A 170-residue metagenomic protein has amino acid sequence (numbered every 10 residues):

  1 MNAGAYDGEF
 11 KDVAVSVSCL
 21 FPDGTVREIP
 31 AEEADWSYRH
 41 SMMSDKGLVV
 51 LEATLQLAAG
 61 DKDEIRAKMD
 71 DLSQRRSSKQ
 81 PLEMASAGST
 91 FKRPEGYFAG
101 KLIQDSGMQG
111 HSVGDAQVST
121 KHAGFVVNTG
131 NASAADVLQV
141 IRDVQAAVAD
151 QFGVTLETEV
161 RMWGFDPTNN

Functional and structural regions predicted by a protein language model:
M1-V15, S86: A gly/ser-rich beta-alpha-beta helix-loop segment of oxidoreductase catalytic cores
L20-Q139, A146-A147, Q151, T155-N170: Phosphate/pyrophosphate- and phosphate-bearing ligand-binding catalytic cores of soluble enzymes
